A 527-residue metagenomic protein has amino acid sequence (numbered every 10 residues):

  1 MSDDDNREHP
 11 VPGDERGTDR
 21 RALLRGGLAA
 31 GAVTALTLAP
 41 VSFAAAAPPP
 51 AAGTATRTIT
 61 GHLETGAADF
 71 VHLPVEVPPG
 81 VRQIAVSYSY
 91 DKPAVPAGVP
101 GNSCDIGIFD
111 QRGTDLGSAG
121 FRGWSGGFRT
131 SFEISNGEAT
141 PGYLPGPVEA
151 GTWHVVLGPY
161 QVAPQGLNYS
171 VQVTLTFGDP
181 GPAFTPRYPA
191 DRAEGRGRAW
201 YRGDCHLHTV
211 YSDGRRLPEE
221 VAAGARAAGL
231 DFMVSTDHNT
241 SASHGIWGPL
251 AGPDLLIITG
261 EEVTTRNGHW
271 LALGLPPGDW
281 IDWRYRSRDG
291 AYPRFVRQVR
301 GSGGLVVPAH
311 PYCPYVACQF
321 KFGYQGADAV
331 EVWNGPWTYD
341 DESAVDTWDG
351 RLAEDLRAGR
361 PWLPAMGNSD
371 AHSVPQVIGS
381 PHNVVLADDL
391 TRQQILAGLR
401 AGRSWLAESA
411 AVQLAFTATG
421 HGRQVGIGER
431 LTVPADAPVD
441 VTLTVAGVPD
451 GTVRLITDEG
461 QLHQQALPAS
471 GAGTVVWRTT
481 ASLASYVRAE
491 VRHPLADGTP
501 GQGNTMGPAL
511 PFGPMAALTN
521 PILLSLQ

Functional and structural regions predicted by a protein language model:
M1-T18, A30-A45: N-terminal secretory signal peptides
P40, A46-P93, F177, R192-G197: Solvent-exposed, flexible loop/coil segments flanking beta-strands in beta-rich domains
G53-G66, K92-T140, Q461: Surface-exposed beta-strand/loop patches in noncatalytic accessory domains and peripheral targeting/linker segments
L73-R82, L144-E149, V433: Extracellular and analogous surface-interaction loops
I84, P145-P164, A484-Y486: Noncatalytic modules at the cell exterior or secretory-pathway interfaces, chiefly beta-strand-rich lectin/adhesion
A163-T174: Edge beta-strands of jelly-roll/beta-sandwich modules across compartments, strongly enriched in secreted/luminal
T176-P180, S369-Q527: C-terminal functional module detector
R187-A327, E331-E354, R360-P375, G498-T499 (+2 more regions): A metal-dependent hydrolase metal-coordination microenvironment
